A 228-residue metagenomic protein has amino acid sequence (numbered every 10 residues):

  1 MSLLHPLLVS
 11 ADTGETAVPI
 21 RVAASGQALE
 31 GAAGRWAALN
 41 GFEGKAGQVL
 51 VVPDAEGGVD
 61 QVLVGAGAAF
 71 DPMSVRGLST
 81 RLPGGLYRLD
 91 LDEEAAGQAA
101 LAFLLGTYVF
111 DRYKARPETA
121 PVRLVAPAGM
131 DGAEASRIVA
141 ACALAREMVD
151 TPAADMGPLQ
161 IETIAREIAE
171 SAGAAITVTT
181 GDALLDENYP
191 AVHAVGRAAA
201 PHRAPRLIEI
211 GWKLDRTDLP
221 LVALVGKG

Functional and structural regions predicted by a protein language model:
M1-G228: N-terminal hydrophobic/helix-forming segments and targeting peptides
